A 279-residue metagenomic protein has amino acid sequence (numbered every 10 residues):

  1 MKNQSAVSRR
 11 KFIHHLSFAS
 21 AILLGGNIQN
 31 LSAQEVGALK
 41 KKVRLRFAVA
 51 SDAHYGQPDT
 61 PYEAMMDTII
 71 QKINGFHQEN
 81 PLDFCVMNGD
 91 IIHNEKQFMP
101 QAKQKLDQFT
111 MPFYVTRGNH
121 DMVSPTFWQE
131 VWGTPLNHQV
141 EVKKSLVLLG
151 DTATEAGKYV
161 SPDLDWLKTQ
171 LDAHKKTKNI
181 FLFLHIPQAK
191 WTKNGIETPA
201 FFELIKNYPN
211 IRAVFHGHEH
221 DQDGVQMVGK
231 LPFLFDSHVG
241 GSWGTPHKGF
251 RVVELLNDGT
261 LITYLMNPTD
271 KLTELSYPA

Functional and structural regions predicted by a protein language model:
M1-L23: N-terminal secretory signal peptides and thylakoid transit peptides that target proteins across membranes
V7, H15, G25-P100, T169: N-terminal active-site segment of His-dependent metallophosphoesterases
L39-A48, Q139-L149, K175-N179, M227-P232 (+1 more regions): Beta-strand-turn-beta hairpins that frame and shape the catalytic cleft of phosphate-ester-processing enzymes
K41, A50, P61-E63, D67-T68 (+2 more regions): Binuclear metal-dependent phosphoesterase catalytic core
D52, D90, G118, G150 (+4 more regions): Divalent metal-coordination and catalytic microenvironments
G56-P58, H93-F98, H120-T126, E155-K158 (+3 more regions): Active-site environment of divalent metal-dependent phosphoester hydrolases
E63-L136, E141-V142, N207: Core catalytic region of metal-dependent phosphoesterases/phosphodiesterases, especially metallo-beta-lactamase-like
K72-F84, G157-P232, L261: His/acidic metal-ligating clusters that form di-metal
